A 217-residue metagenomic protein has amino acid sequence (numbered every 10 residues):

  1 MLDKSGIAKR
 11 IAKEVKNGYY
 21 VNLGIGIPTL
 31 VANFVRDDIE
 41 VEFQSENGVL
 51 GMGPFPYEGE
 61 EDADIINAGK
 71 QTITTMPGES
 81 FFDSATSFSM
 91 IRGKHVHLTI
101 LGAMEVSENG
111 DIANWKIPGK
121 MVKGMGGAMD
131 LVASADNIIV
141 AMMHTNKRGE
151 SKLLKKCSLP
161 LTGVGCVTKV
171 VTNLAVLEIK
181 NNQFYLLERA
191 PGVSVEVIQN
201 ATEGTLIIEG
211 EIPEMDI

Functional and structural regions predicted by a protein language model:
M1-M76: N-terminal active-site beta-alpha-beta segment that forms phosphate/nucleotide-binding and substrate-recognition loops
D3-G6, Y57-I217: Conserved phosphate- and dinucleotide-binding cores of soluble alpha/beta proteins, encompassing both enzyme active
